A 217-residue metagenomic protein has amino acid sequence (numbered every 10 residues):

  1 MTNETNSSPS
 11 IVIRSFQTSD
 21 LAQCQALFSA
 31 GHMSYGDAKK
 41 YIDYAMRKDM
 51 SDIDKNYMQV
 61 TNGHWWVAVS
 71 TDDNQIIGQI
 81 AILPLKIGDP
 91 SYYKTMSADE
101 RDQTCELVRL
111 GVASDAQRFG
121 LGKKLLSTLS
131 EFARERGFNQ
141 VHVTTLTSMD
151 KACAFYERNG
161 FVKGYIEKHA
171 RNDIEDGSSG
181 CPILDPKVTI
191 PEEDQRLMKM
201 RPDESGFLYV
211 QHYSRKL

Functional and structural regions predicted by a protein language model:
M1-I11, L217: Eukaryotic N-terminal targeting leaders
S15-R109, A113, L126-T128, F132 (+2 more regions): Acetyl-CoA-dependent GNAT
Q79, G164-I166: Residue-level detector of high-confidence beta-strand sites
Q117, H142-A152, I166-L184: Conserved beta-strand-loop-alpha-helix junction that forms the acyl-donor binding cleft
F119, K123, S127: Residues forming the Rossmann-fold NAD(P)(H) cofactor-binding site
A133-T145: Conserved GNAT acetyl-CoA-binding A-motif
Y156, F161: Conserved active-site tyrosine of GNAT-family acetyltransferases
I183-P202: Low-complexity, intrinsically disordered Gly/Pro/Thr-rich segments
